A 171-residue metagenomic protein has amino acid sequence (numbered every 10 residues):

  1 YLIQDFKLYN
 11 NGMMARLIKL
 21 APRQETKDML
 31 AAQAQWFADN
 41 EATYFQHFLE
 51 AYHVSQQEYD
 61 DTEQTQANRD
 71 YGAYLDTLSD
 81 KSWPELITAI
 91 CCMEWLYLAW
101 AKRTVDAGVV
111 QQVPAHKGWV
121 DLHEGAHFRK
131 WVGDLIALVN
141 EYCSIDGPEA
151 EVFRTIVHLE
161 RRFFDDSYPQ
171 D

Functional and structural regions predicted by a protein language model:
Y1-L20, I87-A99, F164: Alpha-helical bundle segments that constitute or directly flank the non-heme di-iron/ferroxidase center
N10-A31, S79: Helix-loop segments that flank and shape redox-cofactor active sites
G12-A15, A101, V132-V139: Extended amphipathic alpha-helical scaffold segments
I18-A21, L75-L78, T104-G108, Y142 (+1 more regions): Secondary-structure edge/capping motif, primarily at the C-terminal ends of alpha-helices and the immediately following
L20-Q24, V54, Y168-D171: Surface-exposed helix-capping loop/turn segments at secondary-structure junctions
T26-K130, R154, H158: Active-site-proximal alpha-helical scaffolds that flank and shape metal-associated catalytic sites
A126-R154: Long amphipathic all-alpha helical oligomerization modules
F153-D171: A cross-kingdom marker for long, charged
